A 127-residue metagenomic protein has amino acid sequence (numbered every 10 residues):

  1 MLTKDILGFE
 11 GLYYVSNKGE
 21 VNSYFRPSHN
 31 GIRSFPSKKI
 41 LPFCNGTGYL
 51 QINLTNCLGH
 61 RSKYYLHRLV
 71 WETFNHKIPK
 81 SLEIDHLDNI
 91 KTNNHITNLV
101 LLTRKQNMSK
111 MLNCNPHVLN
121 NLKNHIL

Functional and structural regions predicted by a protein language model:
M1-I84, I90-L127: Conserved recognition-core residues within compact binding domains
